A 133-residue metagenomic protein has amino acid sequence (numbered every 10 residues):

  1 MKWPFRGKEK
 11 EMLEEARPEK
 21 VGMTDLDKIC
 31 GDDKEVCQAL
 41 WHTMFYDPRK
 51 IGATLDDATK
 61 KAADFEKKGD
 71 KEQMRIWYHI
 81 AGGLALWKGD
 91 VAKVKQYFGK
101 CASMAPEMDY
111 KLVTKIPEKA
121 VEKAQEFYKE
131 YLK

Functional and structural regions predicted by a protein language model:
M1-A53, D57, G99-K133: Intrinsically disordered, low-complexity, charge-biased linker/tail regions
Y46-R49, G82-L86: Solenoid-like repeat scaffolds
T54, K61, M74, A81 (+2 more regions): Structural register within alpha-helical repeat arrays
I76, A92-K93, K111-T114: Alpha-solenoid helical repeat scaffolds
